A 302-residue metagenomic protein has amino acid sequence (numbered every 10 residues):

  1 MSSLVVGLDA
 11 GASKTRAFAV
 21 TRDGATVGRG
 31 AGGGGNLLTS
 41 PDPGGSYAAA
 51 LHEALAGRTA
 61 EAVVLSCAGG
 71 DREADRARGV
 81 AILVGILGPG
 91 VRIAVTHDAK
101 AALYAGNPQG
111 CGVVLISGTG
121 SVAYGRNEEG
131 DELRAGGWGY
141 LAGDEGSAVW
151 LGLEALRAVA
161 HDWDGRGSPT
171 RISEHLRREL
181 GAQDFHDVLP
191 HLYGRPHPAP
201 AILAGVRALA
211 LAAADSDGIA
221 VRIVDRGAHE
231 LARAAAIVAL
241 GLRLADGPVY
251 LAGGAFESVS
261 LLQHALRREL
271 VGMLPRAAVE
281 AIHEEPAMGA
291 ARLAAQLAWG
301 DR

Functional and structural regions predicted by a protein language model:
M1-A60, V84-L87, A105-C111, L156-R302: ATP-binding/phosphotransfer module of carbohydrate and carboxylate kinases, centering on a glycine-rich
A31-N36, C67-G69, G136-G139: Short, histidine-centered active-site or binding-site loop motifs used for metal coordination, general acid-base
A62, R92-A94, P248: Proline-centered loop/turn at the N-terminus of a beta-strand
A62-G69, A123, N127-E132, H175-L189: Short N-terminal signal/transit or membrane-insertion segments and the immediately adjacent low-complexity/disordered
V64-D71, S117-T119, P248-E257: Glycine-rich beta-strand-to-loop/alpha-helix junction loops that act as flexible
G70-P169, R302: Phosphate-binding/catalytic loop of phosphoryl-transfer enzymes
